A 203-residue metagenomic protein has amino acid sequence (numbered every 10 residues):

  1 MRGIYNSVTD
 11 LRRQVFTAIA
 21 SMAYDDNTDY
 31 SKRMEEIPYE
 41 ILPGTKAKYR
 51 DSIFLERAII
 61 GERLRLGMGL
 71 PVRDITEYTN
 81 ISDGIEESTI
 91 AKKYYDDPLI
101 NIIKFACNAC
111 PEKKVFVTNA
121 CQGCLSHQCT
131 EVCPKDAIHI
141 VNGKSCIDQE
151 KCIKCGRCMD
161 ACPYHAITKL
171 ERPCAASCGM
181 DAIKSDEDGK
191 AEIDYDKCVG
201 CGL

Functional and structural regions predicted by a protein language model:
M1-A161, H165-S177, D181-G189, K197: Ferredoxin-type iron-sulfur electron-transfer modules and their immediate structural context
D194-L203: Solenoidal tandem-repeat scaffolds enriched in leucines and small polar residues
